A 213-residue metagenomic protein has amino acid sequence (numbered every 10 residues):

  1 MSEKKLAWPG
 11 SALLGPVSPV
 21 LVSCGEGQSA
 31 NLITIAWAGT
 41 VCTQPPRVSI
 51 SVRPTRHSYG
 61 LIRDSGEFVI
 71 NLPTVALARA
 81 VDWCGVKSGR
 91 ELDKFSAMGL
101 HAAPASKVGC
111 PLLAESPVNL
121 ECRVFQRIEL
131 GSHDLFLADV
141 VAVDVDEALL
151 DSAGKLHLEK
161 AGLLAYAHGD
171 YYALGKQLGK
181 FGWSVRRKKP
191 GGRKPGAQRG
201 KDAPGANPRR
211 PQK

Functional and structural regions predicted by a protein language model:
M1-K213: Basic, polyanion-binding surface patches
